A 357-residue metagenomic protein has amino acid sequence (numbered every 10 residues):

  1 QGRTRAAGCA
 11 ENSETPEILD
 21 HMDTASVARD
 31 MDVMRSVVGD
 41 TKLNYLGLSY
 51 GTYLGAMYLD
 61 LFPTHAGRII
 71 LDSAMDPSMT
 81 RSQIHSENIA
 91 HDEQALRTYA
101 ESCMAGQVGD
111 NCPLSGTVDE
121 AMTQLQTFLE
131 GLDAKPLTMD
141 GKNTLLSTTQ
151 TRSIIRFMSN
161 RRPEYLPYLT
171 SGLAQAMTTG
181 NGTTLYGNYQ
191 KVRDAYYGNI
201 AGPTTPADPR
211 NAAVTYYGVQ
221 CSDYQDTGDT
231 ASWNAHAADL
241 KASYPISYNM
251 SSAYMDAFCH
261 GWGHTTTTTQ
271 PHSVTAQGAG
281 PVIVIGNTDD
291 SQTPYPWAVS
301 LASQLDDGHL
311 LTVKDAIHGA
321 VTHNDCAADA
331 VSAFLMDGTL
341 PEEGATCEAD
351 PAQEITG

Functional and structural regions predicted by a protein language model:
E14-E17, A28-K42: Conserved acidic catalytic loop of the alpha/beta-hydrolase fold
R29, G47-L59: Glycine-rich nucleophile elbow surrounding the catalytic serine of serine-hydrolase chemistry
M57-Q124, F157-M158, S171-N199: A catalytic-pocket lid/entrance helix-loop region that shapes and gates access to the active site across common
M122-G280, H323: Alpha/beta-hydrolase fold active-site neighborhood
Q277-G278, I283-G286, D290: Short beta-strand/loop motif that positions the catalytic acidic residue of the alpha/beta-hydrolase fold
S291-P296: Conserved alpha/beta-hydrolase "acid-adjacent" motif
S303-G319: Catalytic histidine neighborhood in serine/cysteine hydrolases with alpha/beta-hydrolase-type architecture
A316-A328: Catalytic histidine-centered segment of alpha/beta-hydrolase-like enzymes
